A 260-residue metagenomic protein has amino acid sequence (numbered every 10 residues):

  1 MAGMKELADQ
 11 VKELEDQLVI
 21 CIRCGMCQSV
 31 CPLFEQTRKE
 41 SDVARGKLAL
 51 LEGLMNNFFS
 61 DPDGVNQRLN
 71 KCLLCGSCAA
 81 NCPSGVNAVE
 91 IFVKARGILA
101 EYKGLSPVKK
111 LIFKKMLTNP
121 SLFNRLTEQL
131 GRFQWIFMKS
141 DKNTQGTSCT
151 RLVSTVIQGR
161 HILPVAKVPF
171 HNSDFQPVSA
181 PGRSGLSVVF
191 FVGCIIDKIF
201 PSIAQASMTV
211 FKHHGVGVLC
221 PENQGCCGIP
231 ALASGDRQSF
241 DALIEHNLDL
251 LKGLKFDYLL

Functional and structural regions predicted by a protein language model:
M1-L69: Ferredoxin-type iron-sulfur electron-transfer modules and their immediate structural context
L48-Q224, P230-L260: Iron-sulfur-cluster electron-transfer modules
